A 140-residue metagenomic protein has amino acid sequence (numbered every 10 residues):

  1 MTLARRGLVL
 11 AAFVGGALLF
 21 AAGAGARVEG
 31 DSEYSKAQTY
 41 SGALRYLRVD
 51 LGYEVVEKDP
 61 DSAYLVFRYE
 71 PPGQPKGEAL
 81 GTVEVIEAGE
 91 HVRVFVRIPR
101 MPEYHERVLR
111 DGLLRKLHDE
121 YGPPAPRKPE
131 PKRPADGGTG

Functional and structural regions predicted by a protein language model:
M1-A11: Bacterial N-terminal signal peptides that target proteins for export
L3-R5, L18-A21: N-terminal twin-arginine translocation
V9-L19: Bacterial N-terminal signal peptides
A22-G140: Ser/Thr-rich, low-complexity intrinsically disordered terminal regions
